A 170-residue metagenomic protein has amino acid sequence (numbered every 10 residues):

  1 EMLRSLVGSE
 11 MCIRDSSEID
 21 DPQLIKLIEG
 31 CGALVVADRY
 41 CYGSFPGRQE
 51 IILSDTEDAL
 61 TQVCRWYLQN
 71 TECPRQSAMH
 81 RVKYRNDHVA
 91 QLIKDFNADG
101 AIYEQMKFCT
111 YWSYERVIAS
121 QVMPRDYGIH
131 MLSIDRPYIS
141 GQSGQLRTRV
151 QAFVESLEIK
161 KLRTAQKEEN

Functional and structural regions predicted by a protein language model:
E1-I13: Single conserved hydrophobic/aromatic residue that forms the stacking wall/gate of nucleotide- or nucleobase-binding
E10, G32, D99: Conserved acidic residues
R14-I19, Q105-M106: Structural motif
S17-R81, R85-H88: Redox- and metal-dependent alpha/beta enzyme cores, enriched for Fe-S-associated oxidoreductases and cofactor-handling
H80-N97, E115: A short, acidic, amphipathic alpha-helical segment used as a generic capping/interface helix at domain edges
A98-K107: Acidic beta-strand-to-loop metal/phosphate-binding motif
C109-E115: Glycine/threonine-rich flexible loop motifs
V117-N170: Peripheral docking tails and interdomain loops at the edges of cofactor- or intermediate-handling domains
